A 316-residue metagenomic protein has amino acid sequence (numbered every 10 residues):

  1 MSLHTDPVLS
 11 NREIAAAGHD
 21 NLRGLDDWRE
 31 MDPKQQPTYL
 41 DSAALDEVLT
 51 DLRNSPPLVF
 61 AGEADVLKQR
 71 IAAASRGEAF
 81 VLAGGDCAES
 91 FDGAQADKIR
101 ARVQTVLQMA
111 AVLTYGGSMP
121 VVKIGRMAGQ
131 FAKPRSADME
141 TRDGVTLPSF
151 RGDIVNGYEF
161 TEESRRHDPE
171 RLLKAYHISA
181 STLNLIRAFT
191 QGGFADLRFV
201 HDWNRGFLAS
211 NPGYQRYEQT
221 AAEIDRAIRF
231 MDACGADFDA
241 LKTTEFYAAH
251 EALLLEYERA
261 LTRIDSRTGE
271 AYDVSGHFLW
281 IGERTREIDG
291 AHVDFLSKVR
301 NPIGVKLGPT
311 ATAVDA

Functional and structural regions predicted by a protein language model:
S2-I154: Long, contiguous, compositionally biased segments that the model treats as domain-scale units
A94-A316: Active-site-facing alpha/beta catalytic cores
